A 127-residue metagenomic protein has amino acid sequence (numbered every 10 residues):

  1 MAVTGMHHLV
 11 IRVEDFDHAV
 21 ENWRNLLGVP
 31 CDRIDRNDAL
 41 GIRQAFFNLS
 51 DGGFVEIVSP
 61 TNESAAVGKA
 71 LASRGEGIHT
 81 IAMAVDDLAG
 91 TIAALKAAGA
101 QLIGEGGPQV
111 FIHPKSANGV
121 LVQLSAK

Functional and structural regions predicted by a protein language model:
M1-A2, D35, A45-S50, V55 (+2 more regions): Vicinal oxygen chelate
M1-E21, E76-M83: N-terminal beta-strand motif that seeds the catalytic metal site of vicinal oxygen chelate
D17-C31, T91-K96: Amphipathic alpha-helical segments
H18, R36-G41: Short glycine/proline-centered loop/turn elements that form peptide/ligand docking sites
D32-I34, S64-K69: A short, acidic/glycine-rich surface segment
I42, S50-G52, S73-I78: Short connector loops at helix/strand junctions that flank enzyme active sites, especially segments positioning acidic
F54, V58-E63, I78: Short, conserved turn/kink motifs that form compact alpha/beta structural patches or helix kinks used as
A66-D86, G90-A94: Short, solvent-exposed interaction modules
